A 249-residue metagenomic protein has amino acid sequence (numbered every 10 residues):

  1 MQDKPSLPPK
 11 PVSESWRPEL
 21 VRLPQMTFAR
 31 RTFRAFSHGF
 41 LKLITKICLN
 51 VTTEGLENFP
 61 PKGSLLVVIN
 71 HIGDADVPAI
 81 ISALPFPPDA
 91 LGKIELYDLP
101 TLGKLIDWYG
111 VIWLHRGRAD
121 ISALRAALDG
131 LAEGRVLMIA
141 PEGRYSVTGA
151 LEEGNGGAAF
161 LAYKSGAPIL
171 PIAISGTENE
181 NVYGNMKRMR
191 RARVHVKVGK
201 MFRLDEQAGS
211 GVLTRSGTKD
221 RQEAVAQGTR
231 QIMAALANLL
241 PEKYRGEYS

Functional and structural regions predicted by a protein language model:
Q2-T32, S122-S249: Non-catalytic C-terminal accessory region of glycerolipid acyltransferases and related lyso-lipid remodeling enzymes
K4-G55, P61, P100-Y109: A transmembrane-helix-recognition feature enriched in membrane-embedded lipid enzymes and envelope glyco-/phospholipid
F40-K42, W108-L114, P141-Y145: Short, basic, glycine/proline-bearing loop/turn elements
T45-K46, S82, D107, D129 (+2 more regions): Solvent-exposed polar/charged
I47, K62, P87, W108-Y109 (+2 more regions): Structured helix-beta-strand junction loops
L49, G117-D120, T218: A conditional alpha-helix N-cap/helix-loop micro-motif detector
T53, A90, V111-W113, I169 (+1 more regions): Conserved beta-strand scaffold positions in the cores of enzyme catalytic domains, especially in NTP/NDP-utilizing
F59-A119, A126: Catalytic core of membrane glycerolipid acyltransferases/transacylases, capturing the structured, soluble-facing
